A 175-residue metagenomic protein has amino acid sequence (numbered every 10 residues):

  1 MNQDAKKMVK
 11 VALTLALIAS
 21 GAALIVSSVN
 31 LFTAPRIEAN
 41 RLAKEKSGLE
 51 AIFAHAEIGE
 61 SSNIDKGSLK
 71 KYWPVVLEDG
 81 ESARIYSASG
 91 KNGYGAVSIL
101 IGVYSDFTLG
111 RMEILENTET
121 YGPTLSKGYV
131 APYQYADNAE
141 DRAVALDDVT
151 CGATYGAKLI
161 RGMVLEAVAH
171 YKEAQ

Functional and structural regions predicted by a protein language model:
N2-Q175: Flexible, solvent-exposed loop/hinge segments and secondary-structure transition points
